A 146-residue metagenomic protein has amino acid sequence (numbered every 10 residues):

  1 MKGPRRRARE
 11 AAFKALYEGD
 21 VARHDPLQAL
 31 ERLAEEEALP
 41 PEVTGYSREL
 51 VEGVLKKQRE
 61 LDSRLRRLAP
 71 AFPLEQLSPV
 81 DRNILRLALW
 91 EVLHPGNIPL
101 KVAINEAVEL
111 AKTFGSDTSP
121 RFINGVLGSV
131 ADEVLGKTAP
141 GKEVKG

Functional and structural regions predicted by a protein language model:
M1-G146: N-terminal interaction/assembly modules
